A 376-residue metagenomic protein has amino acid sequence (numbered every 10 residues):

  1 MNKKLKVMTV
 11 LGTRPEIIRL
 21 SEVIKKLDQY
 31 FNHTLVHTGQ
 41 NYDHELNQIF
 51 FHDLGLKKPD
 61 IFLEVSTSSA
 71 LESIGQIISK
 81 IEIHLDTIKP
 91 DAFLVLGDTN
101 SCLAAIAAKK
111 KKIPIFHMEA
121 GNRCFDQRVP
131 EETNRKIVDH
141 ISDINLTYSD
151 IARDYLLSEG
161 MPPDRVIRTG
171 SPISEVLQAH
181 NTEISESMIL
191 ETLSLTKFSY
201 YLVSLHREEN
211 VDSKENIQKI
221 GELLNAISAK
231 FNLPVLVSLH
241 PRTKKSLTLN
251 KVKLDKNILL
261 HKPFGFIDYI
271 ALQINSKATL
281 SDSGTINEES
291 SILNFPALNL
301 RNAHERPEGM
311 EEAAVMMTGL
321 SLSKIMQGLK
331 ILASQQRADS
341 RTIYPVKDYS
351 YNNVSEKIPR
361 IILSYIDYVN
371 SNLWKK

Functional and structural regions predicted by a protein language model:
M8-L11, E16-K26, Y30, F50 (+1 more regions): Active-site and donor-binding regions of nucleotide-sugar-utilizing enzymes
Q29-P59: N-terminal glycine-rich anion-binding loop in soluble enzyme alpha/beta folds
Q40-D43, Q48, S185-N275: Donor-nucleotide binding loops and adjacent catalytic segments primarily of GT-B fold Leloir glycosyltransferases
Q40-E45, E64, I141-N216, T318: A nucleotide-sugar donor-handling region in carbohydrate enzymes
I81, L85, A271-S276: Short alpha-helical donor nucleotide-sugar binding micro-motif in glycosyltransferases
V95-L96, C102, H117-M118, N145 (+1 more regions): A donor-sugar binding/catalytic signature common to diverse glycosyltransferases and related nucleotide-sugar
R306-L332, T342-N353: Change "using UDP/GDP/dTDP sugars" to "using nucleotide sugars
Q336-K376: C-terminal amphipathic helix plus adjacent low-complexity, charged tail appended to glycosyltransferase catalytic
